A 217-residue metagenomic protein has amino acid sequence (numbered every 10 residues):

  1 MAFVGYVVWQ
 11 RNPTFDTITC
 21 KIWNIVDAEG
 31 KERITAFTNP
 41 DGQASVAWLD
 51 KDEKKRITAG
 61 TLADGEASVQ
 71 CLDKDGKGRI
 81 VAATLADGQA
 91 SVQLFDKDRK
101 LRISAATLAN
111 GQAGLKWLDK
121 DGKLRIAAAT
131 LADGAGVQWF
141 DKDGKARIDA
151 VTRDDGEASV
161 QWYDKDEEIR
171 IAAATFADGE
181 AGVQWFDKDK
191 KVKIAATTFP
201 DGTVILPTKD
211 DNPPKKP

Functional and structural regions predicted by a protein language model:
M1-N12: Single-pass membrane-anchoring alpha-helices
P13-P40, S45, K209-P217: N-terminal segments that cap or nucleate solenoid repeat domains
N39-T203: Thr-biased low-complexity repeat/linker tracts and other Thr-enriched repetitive architectures
